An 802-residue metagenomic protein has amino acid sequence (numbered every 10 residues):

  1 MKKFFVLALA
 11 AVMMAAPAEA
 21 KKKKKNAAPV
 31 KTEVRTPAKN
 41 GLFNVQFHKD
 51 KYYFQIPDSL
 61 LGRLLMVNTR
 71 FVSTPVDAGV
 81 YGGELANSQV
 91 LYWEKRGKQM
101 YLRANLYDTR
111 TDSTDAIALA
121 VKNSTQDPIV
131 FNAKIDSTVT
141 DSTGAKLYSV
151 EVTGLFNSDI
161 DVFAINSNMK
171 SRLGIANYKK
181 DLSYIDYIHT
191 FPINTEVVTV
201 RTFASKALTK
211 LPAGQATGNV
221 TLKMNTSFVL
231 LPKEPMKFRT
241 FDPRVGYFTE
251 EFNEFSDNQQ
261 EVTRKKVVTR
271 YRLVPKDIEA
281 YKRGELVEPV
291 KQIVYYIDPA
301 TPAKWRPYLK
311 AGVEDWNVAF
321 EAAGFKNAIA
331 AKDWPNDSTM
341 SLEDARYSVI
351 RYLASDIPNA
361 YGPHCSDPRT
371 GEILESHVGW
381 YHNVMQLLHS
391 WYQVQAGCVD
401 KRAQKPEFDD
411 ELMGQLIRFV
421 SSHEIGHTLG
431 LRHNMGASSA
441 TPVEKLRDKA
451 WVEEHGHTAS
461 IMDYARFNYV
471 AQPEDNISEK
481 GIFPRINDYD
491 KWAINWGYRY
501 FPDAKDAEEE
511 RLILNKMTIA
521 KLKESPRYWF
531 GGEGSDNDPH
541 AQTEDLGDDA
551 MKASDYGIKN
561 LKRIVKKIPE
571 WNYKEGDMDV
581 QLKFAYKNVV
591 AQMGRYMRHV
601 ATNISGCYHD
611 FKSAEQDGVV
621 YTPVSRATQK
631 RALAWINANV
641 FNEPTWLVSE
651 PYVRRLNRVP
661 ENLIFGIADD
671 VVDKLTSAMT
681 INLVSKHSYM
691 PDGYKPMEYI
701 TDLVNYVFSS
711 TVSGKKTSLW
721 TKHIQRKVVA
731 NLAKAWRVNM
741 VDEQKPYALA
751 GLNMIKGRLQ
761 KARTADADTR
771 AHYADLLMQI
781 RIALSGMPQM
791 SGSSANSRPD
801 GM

Functional and structural regions predicted by a protein language model:
F4-V12: Sec-dependent N-terminal signal peptides
A16-A20: Sec/Tat signal peptide C-region and signal peptidase I cleavage site
K21-T301, A319, A328, W334-L387 (+5 more regions): Auxiliary tRNA-acceptor-end handling modules of aminoacyl-tRNA synthetases
W305-G312, M413, I417, S421 (+1 more regions): Stable alpha-helical elements in mature extracytoplasmic
E314-F325, G426-H427, L431, F467 (+1 more regions): Sec-exported extracytoplasmic/periplasmic mature domains
D333-L353, Q415-Q472: The catalytic-center signature of Zn2+-dependent metalloproteases
Y361, S366, E372-W380, S421-L429 (+3 more regions): Extended catalytic-interface subdomain
S438-M802: Conserved catalytic/binding loops enriched for acidic/polar residues
